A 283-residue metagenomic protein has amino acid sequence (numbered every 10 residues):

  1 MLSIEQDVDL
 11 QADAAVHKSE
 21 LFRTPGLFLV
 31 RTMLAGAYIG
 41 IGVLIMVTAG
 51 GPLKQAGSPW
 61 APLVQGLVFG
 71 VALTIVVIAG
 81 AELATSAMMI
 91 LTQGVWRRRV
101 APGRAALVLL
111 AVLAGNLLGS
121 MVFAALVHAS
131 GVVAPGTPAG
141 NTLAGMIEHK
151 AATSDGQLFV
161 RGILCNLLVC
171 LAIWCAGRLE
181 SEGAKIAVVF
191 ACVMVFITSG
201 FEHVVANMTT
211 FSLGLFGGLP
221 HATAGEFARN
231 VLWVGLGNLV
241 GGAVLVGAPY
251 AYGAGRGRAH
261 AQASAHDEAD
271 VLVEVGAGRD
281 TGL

Functional and structural regions predicted by a protein language model:
M1-L283: Alpha-helical transmembrane segments and their helix-helix packing motifs
